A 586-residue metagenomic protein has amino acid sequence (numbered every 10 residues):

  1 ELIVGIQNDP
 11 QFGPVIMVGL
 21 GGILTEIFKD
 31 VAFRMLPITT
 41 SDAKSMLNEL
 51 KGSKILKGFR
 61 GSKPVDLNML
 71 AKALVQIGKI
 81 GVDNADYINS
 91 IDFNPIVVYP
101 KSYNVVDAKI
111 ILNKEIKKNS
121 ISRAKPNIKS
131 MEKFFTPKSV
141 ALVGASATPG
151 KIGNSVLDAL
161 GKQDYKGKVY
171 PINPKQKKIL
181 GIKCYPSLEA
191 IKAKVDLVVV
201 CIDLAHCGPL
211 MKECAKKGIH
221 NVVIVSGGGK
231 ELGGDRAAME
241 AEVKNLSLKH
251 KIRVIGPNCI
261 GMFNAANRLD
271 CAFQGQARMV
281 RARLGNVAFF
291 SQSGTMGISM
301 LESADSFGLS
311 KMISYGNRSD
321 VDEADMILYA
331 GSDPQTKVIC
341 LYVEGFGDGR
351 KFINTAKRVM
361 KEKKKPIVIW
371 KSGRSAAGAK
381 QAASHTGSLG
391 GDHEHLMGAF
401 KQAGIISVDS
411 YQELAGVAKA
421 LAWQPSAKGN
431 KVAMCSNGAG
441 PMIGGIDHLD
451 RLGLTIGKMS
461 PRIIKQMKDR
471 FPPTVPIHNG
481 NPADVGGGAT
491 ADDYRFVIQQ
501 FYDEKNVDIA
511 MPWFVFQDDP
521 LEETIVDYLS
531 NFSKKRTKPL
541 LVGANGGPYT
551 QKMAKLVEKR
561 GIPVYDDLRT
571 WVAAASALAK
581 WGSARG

Functional and structural regions predicted by a protein language model:
E1-G586: Catalytic-core regions of core metabolic enzymes, especially those transforming organic acids/acyl-group intermediates
